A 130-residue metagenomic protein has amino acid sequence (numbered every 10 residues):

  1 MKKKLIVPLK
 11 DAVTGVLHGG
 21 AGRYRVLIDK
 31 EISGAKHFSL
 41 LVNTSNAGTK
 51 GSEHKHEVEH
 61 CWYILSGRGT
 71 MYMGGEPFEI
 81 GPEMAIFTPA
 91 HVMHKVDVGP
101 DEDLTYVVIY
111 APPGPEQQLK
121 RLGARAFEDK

Functional and structural regions predicted by a protein language model:
M1-H37, R121-K130: A short, N-terminal "cap"/entry segment at the start of jelly-roll beta-barrel domains of the cupin/DSBH fold
L40-V42, F87, E102-Q118: A short hydrophobic beta-strand segment most commonly corresponding to one strand of the jelly-roll/cupin
L41-H56: Conserved short histidine dyad/triad with adjacent acidic residue
N43, R68, E76-F78: Well-ordered beta-strand scaffold positions
G51-E53, M71-Y72, T88, H94-P100: Short beta-strand His + acidic residue motifs that chelate non-heme Fe in jelly-roll/DSBH and cupin folds
E57, E76, V92-M93, E102: A generic "binding-loop/recognition-motif" signal
E59-G69, G74: Glycine- and acidic-residue-biased ligand/ion/polar-headgroup-sensing regions
G75-A90: Short acidic-glycine-tyrosine-enriched beta hairpin
